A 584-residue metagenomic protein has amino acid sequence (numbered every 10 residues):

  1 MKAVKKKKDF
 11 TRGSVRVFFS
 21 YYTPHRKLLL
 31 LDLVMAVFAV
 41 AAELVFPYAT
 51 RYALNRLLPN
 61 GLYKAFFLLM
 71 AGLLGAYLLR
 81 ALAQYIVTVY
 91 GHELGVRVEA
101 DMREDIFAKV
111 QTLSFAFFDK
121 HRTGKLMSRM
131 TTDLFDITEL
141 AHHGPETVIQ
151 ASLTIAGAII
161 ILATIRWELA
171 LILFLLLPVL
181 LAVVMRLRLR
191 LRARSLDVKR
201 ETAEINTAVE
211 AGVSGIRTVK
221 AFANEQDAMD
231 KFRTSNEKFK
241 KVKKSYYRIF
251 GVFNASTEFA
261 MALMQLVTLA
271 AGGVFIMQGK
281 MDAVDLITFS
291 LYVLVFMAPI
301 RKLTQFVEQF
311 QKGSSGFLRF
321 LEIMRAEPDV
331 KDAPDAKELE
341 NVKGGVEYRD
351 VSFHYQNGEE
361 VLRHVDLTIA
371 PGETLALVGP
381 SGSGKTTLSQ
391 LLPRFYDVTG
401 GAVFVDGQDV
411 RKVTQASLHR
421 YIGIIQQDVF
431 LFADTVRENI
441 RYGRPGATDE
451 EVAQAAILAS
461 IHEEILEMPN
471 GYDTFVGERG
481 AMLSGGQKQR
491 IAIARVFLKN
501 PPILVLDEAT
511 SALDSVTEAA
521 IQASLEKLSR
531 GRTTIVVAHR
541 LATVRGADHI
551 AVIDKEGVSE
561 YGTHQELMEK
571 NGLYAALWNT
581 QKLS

Functional and structural regions predicted by a protein language model:
M1-E43, L58-L69, V87-G91, G95 (+11 more regions): Membrane-integrated ABC transporters
K2-K7, V96, E104-D136, T207-K231 (+5 more regions): Short intracellular "coupling" helices and adjacent cytoplasmic loop segments at the cytosolic face of multi-pass
S14, Y22, V87, G91-G95 (+3 more regions): Juxtamembrane loop-to-helix connectors within ABC transporter transmembrane domains
P24, L28-A39, G72-A76, E146-D197 (+2 more regions): Transmembrane helices of ABC transporter permease
P24-K27, F115-A116, T132-A141, P145 (+8 more regions): An intracellular "coupling" helix at the cytosolic face of ABC transporter transmembrane type-1 domains
G72-R80, Q84, L177-M185, F250-M264 (+1 more regions): Hydrophobic alpha-helical segments in the permease module
K220, N224, R248, F296-I323: Cytosolic ends of transmembrane helices, especially the final helix of ABC transmembrane type-1 domains
D332, L339-S584: ABC-type nucleotide-binding domain
